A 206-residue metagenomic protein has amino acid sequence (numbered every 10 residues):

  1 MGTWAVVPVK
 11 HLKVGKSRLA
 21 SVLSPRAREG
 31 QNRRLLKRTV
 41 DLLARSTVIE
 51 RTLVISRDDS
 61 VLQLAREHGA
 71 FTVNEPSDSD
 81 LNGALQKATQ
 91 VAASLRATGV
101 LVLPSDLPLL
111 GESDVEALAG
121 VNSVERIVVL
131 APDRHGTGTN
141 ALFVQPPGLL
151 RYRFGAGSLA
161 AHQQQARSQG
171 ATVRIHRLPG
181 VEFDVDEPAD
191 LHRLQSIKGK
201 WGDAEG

Functional and structural regions predicted by a protein language model:
M1-L19: N-terminal nucleotide-binding beta1-loop-alpha1 segment
W4-V7, L36, R51-L53: Hydrophobic targeting segments
N32-V48: A short, N-terminal amphipathic alpha-helix
T47-F71: Acidic donor-binding segment of Leloir-type glycosyltransferases
R66-G99, F154: Short phosphate-binding loop-to-helix
L101-L103: Short aromatic-hydrophobic micro-motifs that form the base-stacking/packing surface for donor nucleotide recognition
L107-G136: Conserved donor-nucleotide/metal-binding helix-loop-beta segment in metal-dependent transferases, i.e., the alpha-helix
G157-A160, Q164-G206: Conserved alpha/beta core of the MobA/IspD/sugar-nucleotide pyrophosphorylase nucleotidyltransferase superfamily
